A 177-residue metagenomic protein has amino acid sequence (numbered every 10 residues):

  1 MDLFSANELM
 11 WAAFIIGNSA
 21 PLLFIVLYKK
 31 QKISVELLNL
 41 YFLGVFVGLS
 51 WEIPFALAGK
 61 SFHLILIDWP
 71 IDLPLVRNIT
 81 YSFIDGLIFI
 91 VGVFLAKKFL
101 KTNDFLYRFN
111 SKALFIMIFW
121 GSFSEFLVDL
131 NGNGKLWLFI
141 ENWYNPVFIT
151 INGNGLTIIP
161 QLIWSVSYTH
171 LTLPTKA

Functional and structural regions predicted by a protein language model:
M1-F4, K60-R77, W137-N152: Membrane-interface interhelical loops and short amphipathic "cap" helices that link adjacent transmembrane segments
M1-G17: Hydrophobic transmembrane alpha-helical segments in integral membrane proteins
L27-N39, T102-F109: Membrane-interface helix-boundary motifs at transmembrane edges
L43-G48, F115-D129: Hydrophobic alpha-helical membrane-insertion segments
G44-K60: A generic, lipid-embedded transmembrane alpha helix
I79-F89, N152-Y168: Hydrophobic alpha-helical transmembrane segments
T102-S122: Internal alpha-helical transmembrane segments of multi-pass membrane proteins
T169-T175: Conserved small/polar residues in nucleotide/adenosyl-binding loops
